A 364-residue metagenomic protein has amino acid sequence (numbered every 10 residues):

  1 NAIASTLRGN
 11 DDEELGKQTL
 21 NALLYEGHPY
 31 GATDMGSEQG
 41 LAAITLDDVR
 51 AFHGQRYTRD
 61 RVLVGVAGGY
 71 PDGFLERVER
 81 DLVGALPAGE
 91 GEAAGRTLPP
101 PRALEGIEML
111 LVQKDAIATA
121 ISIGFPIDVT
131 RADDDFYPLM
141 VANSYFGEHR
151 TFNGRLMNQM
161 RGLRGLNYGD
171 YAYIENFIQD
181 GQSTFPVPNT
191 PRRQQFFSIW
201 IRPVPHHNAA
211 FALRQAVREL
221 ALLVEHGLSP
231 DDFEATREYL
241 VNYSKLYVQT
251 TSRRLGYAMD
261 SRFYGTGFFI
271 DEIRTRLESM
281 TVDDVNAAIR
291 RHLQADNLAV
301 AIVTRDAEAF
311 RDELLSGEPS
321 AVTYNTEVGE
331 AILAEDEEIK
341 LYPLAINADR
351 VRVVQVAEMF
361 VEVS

Functional and structural regions predicted by a protein language model:
S5-D60, L86-D133, G147-A210, D232 (+4 more regions): Non-catalytic beta-strand/loop surface segments
G68-D72, V204-N208, R305-E308: Helix N-cap motif at beta-to-alpha junctions
D81-E90, R164, R218-L228, E318-E330: A common structural junction motif
P203-H207, F211-E219, E225-Y239, Y243 (+3 more regions): C-terminal structural cap/anchor segments
L240, S261-I302, D306-A309, G317-E327: C-terminal structured "cap/appendage" subdomains that terminate the fold
